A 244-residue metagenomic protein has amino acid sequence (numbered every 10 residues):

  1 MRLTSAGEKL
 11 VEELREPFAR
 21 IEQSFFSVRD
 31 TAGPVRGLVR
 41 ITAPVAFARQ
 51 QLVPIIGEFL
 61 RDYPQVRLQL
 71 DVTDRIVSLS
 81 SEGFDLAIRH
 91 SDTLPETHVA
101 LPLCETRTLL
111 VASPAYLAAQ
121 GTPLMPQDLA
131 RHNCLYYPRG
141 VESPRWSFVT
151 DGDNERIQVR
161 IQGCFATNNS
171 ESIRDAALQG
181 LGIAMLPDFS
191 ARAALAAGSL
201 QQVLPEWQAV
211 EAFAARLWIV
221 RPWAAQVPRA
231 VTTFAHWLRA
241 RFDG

Functional and structural regions predicted by a protein language model:
R2-D30: Alpha-helical "hinge/linker" immediately C-terminal to small N-terminal DNA-binding modules
R36-A100, C104: Central regulatory/effector-binding core of bacterial HTH transcription factors
Q65-Q69, N154-C164: A local structural motif
D74, H90-D92, A112-P114, L186-F189: Beta->alpha turn/N-cap motifs
T97-Y137: Flexible hinge/capping segments at coil-to-helix
N133-E155: Secondary-structure junction motif
Q158-Q202, W207-V210: Hydrophobic hinge/microswitch elements
P205-G244: A late-sequence structural motif
